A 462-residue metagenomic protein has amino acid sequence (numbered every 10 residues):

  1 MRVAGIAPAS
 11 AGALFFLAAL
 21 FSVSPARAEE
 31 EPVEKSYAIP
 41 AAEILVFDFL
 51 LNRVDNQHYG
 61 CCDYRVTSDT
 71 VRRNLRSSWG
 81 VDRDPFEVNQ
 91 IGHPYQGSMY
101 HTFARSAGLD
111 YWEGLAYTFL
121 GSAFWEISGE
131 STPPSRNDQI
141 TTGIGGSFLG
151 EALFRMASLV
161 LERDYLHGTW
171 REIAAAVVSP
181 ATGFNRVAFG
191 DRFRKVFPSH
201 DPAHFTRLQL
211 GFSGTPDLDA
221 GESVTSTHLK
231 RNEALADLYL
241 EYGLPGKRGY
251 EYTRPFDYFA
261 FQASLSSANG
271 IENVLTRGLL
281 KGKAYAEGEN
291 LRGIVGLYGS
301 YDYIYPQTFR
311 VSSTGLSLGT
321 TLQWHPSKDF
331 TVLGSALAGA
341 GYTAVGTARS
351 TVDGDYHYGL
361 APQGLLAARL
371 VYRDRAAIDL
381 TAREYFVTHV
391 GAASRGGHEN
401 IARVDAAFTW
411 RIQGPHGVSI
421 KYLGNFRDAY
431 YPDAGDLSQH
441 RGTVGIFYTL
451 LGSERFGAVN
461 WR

Functional and structural regions predicted by a protein language model:
E31-V33, A41-P85, L166, W170-R254: Outer-membrane beta-barrel initiation region
E31-Y59, E87-S128, I140-A157: Hydrophobic alpha-helical membrane-anchor/signal-helix detector
W112, M156, G246-Y250, E287-I294 (+4 more regions): Repeated loop/turn-to-beta-strand initiation elements of outer-membrane beta-barrel proteins
S131-P133, P216-E222, L244-R248, S267-N269 (+6 more regions): Gram-negative outer-membrane beta-barrel proteins
F148-A152, G214, A234-L244, T276-A286 (+7 more regions): Residues on the lipid-exposed face of transmembrane beta-strands in outer-membrane beta-barrel proteins
L210-P216, F256-L265, V295-Y301, G334-Y342 (+2 more regions): Transmembrane beta-barrel strands of outer-membrane/channel proteins
T225-N232, T308-T314, V352-L360, A393-N400 (+1 more regions): Replace "Gram-negative outer membrane beta-barrel proteins" with "bacterial and organellar outer membrane beta-barrel
S438-R462: Outer-membrane beta-barrel "beta-signal"
